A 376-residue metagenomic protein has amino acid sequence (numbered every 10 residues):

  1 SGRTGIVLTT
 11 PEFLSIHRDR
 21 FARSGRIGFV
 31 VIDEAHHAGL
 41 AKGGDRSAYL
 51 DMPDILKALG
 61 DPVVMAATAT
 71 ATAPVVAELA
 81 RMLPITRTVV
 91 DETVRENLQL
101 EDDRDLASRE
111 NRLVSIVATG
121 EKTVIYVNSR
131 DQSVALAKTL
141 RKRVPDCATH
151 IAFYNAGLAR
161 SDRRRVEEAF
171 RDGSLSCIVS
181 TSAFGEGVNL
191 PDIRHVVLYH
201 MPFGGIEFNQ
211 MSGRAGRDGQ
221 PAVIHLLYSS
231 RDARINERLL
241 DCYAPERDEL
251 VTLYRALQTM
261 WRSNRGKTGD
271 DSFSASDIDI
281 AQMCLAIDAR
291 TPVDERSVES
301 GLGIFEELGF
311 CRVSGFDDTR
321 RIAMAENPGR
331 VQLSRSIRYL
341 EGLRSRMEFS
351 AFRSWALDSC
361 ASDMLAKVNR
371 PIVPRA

Functional and structural regions predicted by a protein language model:
S1-I16: Inter-Walker segment of RecA-like/P-loop motor cores
R3-I6, R26-F29, G60-M65, K122 (+1 more regions): Loop/turn-to-beta-strand initiation segments
T10, T68-T70: Conserved phosphate-coupling serine/threonine residues in phosphotransfer and NTP-handling enzymes
E12-F13, D19-V63: SF2 helicase catalytic motif II
L14-S15, H37-R46, A73-P74, G187 (+2 more regions): Catalytic P-loop NTPase motifs of RecA-like helicase/translocase cores
A58, T70-A118: Interdomain hinge/linker at the junction between the two RecA-like core domains of SF2 helicases
G120-K138, C147-S182, V188-A376: C-terminal helicase lobe
